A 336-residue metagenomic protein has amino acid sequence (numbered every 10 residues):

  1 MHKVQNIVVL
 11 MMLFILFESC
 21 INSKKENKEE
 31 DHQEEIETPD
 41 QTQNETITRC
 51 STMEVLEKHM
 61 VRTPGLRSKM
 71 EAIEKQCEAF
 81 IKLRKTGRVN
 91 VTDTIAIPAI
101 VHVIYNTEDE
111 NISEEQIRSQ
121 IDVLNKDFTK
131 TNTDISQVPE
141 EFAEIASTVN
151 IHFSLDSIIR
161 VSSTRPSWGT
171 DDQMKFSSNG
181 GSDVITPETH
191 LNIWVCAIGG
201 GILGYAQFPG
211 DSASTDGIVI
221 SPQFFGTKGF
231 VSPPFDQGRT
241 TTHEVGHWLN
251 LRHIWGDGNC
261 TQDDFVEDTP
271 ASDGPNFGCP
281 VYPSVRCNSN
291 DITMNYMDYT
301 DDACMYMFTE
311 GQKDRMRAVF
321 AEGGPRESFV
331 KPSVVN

Functional and structural regions predicted by a protein language model:
K3-L10: Sec-dependent signal peptide recognition, specifically the positively charged N-region followed immediately by
L16-S19: C-terminal motif of bacterial Sec signal peptides marking the signal peptidase cleavage site
I21-K25: Bacterial signal peptide processing site
E29-P187, V334-N336: Propeptide-to-catalytic entry region of secreted or membrane-anchored zinc metalloproteases
E108-N111, S232-D236, T300-M307: Active-site rim elements
S113-Q120, Q237-T241, Q312-R315, P325: Stable alpha-helical elements in mature extracytoplasmic
R118-V281: Metzincin-family zinc-dependent endopeptidase catalytic domain
C260-N336: Replace "(M1/M4/M9/M12/WLM)" with "(e.g., M1/M4/M8/M9/M12/M26/WLM)" and add "not limited to" to clarify scope
